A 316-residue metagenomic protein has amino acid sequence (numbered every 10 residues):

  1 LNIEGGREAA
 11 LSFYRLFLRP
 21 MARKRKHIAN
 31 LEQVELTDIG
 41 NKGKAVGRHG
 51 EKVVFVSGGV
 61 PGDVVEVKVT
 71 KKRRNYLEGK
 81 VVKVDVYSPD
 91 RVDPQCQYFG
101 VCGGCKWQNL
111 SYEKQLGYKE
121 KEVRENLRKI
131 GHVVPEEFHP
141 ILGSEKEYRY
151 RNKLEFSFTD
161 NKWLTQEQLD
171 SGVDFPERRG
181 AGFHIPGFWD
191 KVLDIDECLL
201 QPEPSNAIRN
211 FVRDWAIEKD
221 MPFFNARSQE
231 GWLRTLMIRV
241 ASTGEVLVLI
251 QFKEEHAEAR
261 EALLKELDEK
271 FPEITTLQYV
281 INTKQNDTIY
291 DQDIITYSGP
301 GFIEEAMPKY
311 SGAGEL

Functional and structural regions predicted by a protein language model:
I3-G5, A9-S12: N-terminal amphipathic/hydrophobic targeting modules at extreme N-termini, encompassing cleavable Sec/SRP-type signal
F13-F17: Aromatic (phenylalanine/tyrosine) cluster motif
M21-L316: Accessory RNA-recognition modules of RNA-modification enzymes
